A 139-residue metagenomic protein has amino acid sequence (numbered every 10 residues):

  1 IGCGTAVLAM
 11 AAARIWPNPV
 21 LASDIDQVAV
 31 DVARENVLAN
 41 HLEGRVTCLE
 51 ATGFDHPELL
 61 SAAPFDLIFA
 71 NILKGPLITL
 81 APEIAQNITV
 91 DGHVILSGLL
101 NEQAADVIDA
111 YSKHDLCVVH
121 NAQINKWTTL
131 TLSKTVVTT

Functional and structural regions predicted by a protein language model:
I1-H56: Conserved SAM/SAH cofactor-binding pocket of Class I
A22, F69, L96: Conserved SAM-binding loop
V28-V32, P76, Q103: Conserved short alpha-helix immediately C-terminal to the canonical SAM/SAH-binding motif I of Rossmann-like
F54-L67: A short acidic, Gly/Pro-enriched loop at the edge of an enzyme's catalytic core that lines a small-molecule cofactor
D66-I78: A short SAM/SAH-binding and catalytic strip from SAM-dependent methyltransferases
I72, L96-N101: Short strand-turn motif at the edge of the Rossmann-like AdoMet-binding core
I78-H93: A short glycine-rich, Lys/Arg-flanked "PGG" loop and its adjoining helix->strand segment in the class I
C117-T139: Core SAM-dependent methyltransferase catalytic element
